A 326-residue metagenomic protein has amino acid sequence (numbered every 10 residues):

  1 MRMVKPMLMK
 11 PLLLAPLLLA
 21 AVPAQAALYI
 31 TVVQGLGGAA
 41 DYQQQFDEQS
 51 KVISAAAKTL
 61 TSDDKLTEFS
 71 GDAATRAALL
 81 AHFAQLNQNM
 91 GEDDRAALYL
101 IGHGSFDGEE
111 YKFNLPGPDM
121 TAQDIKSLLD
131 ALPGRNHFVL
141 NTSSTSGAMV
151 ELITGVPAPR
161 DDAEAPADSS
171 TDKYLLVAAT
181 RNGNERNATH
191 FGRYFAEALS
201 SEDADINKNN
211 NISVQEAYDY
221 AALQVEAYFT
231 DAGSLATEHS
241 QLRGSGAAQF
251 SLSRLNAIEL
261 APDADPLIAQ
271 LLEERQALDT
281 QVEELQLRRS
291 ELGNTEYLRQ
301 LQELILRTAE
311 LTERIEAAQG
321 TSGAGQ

Functional and structural regions predicted by a protein language model:
K10-A21: Bacterial N-terminal signal peptides
V22-A26: Sec/Tat signal peptide C-region and signal peptidase I cleavage site
I30, D205-E283: Caspase-like cysteine protease fold
G37-I53: Glycine- and acidic-residue-enriched helix-capping/strand-helix junction motifs
V52-D94, N294: Functional beta-strand-loop-alpha-helix junction segments that form "active/interaction loops" within catalytic
G102-P133: A short, glycine/acidic-enriched catalytic loop
F138-A236: Active-site-proximal C-terminal subdomain of hydrolase catalytic domains
R307-G325: Amphipathic alpha-helical coiled-coil segments
